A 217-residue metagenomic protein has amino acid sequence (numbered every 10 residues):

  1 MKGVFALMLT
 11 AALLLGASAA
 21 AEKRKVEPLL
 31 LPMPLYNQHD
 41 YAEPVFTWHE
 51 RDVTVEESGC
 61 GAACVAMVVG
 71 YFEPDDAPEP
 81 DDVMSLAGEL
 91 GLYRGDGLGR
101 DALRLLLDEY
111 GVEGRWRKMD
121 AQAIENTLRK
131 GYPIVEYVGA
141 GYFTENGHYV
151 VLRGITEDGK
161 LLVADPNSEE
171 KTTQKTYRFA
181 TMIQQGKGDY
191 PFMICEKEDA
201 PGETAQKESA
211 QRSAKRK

Functional and structural regions predicted by a protein language model:
K2-A21: Sec-dependent N-terminal signal peptides of Gram-positive bacterial secreted proteins and lipoproteins
S18-L92, A140, T204-E208, R212-R216: Active-site-adjacent structural segments surrounding the nucleophilic cysteine of cysteine proteases and isopeptidases
R24-P28, M33-N37, I155-K217: Noncatalytic regulatory segments and standalone regulatory/sensor domains
E57, G61-V69, P80, M84 (+5 more regions): Extracytoplasmic/secreted envelope proteins and their assembly/folding machinery, especially bacterial periplasmic
P78, V83-M119, R129: Mid-length scaffold segments of soluble, non-membrane domains
G95-L98, F143-H148, T172-T173: Extracytoplasmic/secreted cell-surface and envelope-processing proteins
E113-L162, S168, E198: Active-site-adjacent substructure of cysteine-protease-like catalytic cores
